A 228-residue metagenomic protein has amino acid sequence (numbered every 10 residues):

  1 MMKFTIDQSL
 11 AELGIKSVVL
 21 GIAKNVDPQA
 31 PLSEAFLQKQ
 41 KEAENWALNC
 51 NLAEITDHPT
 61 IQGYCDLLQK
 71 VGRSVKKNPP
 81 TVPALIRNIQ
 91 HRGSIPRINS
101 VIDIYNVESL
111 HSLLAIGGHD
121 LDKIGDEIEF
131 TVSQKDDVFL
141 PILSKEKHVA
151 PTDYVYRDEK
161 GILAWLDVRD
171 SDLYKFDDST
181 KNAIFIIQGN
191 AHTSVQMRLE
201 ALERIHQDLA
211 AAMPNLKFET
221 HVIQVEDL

Functional and structural regions predicted by a protein language model:
M1-L228: Charge-biased, low-complexity intrinsically disordered regions
